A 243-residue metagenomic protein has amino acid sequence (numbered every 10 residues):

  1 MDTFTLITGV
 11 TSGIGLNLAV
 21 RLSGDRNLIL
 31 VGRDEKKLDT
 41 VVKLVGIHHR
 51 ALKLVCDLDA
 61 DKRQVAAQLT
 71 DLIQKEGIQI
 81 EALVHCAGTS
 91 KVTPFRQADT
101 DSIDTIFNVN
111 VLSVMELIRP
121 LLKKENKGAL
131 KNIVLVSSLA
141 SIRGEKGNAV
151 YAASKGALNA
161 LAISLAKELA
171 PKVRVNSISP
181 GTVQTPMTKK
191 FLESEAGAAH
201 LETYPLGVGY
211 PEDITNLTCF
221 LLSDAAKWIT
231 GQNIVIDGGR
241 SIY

Functional and structural regions predicted by a protein language model:
G9-S12: Conserved glycine-rich cofactor-binding loop
R63, A67, T89-D104, K123 (+2 more regions): Conserved mid-core segment of classical short-chain dehydrogenase/reductases
T89, R96-E116, V134, Y151 (+1 more regions): Catalytic Tyr-X3-Lys loop
I118, S154, A162: Active-site helix of classical SDR
K123, A166-P171, K227: Alpha-helical segment proximal to the catalytic Tyr-Lys
S138: Residue(s) in the substrate-gating loop at a strand-loop-helix junction that position the organic substrate next
R143, C219, T230-Y243: Short C-terminal tail/terminal secondary-structure segment of NAD(P)H-dependent dehydrogenase/reductase domains
T203-I214: A conserved structural motif in NAD(P)-dependent oxidoreductases
